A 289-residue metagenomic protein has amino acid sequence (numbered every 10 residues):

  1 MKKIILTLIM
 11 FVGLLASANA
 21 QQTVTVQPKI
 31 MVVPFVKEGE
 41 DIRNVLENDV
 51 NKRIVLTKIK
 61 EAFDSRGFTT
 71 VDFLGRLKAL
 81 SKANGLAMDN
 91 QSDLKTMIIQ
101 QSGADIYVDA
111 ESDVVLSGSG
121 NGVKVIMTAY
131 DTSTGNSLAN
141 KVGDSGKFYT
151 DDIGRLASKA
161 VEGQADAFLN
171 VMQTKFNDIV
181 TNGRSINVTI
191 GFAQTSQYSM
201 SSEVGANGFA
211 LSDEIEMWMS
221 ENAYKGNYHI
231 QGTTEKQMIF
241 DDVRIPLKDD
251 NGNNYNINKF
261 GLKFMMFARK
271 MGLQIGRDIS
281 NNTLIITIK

Functional and structural regions predicted by a protein language model:
M1-Q22: Bacterial Sec-dependent N-terminal signal peptides
A18-I42, T57-S65, D178, N182-I186: Sec-dependent signal peptide cleavage junction
Q21-P28, A139-N227, K263-F264, R269-M271 (+1 more regions): C-terminal/domain-edge helix-coil "capping" segments
T25-P28, V50, I54, Q101-Y107 (+3 more regions): Extracytoplasmic
V32-V45, A193-M200, V243: Acidic/histidine-rich, surface-exposed loop or edge segments in extracytoplasmic proteins
F35-E38, R76, D113-V115, Y130-T134 (+1 more regions): Solvent-exposed coil/turn segments that connect beta secondary-structure elements in extracytoplasmic/periplasmic
R43-S102, Y107, F209-A268: N-terminal segment of the mature soluble domain
I106-D151, I279, I285-K289: Amphipathic beta-strand/beta-sheet edge segments enriched in Tyr/Trp
